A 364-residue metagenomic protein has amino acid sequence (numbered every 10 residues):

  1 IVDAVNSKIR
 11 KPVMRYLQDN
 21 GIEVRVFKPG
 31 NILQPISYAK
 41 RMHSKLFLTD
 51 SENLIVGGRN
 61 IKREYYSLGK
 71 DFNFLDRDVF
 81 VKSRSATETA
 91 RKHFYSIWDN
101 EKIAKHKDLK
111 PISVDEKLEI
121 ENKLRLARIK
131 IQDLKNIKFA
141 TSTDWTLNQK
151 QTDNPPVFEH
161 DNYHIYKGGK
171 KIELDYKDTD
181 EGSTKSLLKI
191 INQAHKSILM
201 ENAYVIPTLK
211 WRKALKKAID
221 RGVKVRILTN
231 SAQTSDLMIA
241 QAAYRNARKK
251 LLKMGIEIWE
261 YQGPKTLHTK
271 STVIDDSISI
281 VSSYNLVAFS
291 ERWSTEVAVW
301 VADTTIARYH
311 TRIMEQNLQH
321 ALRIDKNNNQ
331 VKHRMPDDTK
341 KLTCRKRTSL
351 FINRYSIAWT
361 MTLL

Functional and structural regions predicted by a protein language model:
I1-K45, T49-L364: Charged, low-complexity intrinsically disordered terminal segments
